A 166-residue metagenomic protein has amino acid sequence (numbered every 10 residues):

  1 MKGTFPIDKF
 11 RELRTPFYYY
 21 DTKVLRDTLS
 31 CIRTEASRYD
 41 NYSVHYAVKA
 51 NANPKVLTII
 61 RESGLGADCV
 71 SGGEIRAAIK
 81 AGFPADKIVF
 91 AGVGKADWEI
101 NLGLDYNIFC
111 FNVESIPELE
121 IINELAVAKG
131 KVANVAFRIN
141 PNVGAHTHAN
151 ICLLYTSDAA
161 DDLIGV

Functional and structural regions predicted by a protein language model:
M1-A133: A charged N-terminal "starter" segment
P16-Y19, A47, N142, N150-I151 (+1 more regions): Residue-level preference for alpha-helix termini and adjacent loops
C31, F109, V143, D161-D162: A very general structural signal that marks isolated residues within well-ordered alpha-helical segments
P54, R76, V143-A145, L163: Hydrophobic positions within alpha-helical membrane elements
E118-S157: Conserved anion-binding
Y155-V166: Single conserved hydrophobic/aromatic residue that forms the stacking wall/gate of nucleotide- or nucleobase-binding
